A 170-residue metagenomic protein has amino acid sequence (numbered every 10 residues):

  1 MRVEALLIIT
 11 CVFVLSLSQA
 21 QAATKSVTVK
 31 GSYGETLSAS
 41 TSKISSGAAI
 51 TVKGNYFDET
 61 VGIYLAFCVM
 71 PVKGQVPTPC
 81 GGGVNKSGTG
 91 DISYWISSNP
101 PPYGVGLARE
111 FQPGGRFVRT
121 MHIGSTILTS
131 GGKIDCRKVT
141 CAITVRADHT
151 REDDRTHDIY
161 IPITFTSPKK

Functional and structural regions predicted by a protein language model:
M1-A22, G54: Secretory targeting and sorting signals
A23-K170: Extended, solvent-exposed regions of the mature portions of secreted/cell-surface glycoproteins
